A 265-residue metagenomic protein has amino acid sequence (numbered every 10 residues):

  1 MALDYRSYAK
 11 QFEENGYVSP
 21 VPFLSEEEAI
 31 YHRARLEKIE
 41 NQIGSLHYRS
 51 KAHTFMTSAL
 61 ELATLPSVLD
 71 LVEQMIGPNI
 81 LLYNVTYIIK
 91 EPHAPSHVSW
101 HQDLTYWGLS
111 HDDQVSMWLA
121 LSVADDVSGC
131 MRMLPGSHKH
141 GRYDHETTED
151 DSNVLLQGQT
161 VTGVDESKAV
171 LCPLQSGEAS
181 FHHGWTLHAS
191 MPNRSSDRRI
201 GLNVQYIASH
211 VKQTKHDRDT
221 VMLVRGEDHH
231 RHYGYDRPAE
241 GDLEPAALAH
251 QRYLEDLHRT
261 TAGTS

Functional and structural regions predicted by a protein language model:
M1-L109, H145-E146, D217: Non-heme Fe(II)-dependent double-stranded beta-helix
I39, T186-L187, M191-S265: Non-heme Fe(II)/2-oxoglutarate
Y83, D113, V127-G129, V170 (+1 more regions): Residues that flank catalytic or metal-binding motifs in active/ligand-binding sites
P92-A94, V123-D126, K139, A179 (+1 more regions): Short, charged/polar surface micro-motifs in flexible loops or helix N-caps
H101, G108-D126, P173-L174, F181 (+1 more regions): Short, conserved beta-strand element in jelly-roll/cupin
D103-T105, S122, L187-M191: Short beta-turn/strand-loop junction motif enriched in small, turn-promoting residues
L109-D113, G163-V164, S196-R198: A generic structural micro-feature
D126-M191: Double-stranded beta-helix
